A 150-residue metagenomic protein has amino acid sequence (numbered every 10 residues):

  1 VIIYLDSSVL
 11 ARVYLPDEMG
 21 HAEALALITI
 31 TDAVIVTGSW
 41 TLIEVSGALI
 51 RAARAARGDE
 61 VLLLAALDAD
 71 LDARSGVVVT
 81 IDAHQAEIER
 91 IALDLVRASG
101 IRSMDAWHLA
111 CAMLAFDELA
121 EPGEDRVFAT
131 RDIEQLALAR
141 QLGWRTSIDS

Functional and structural regions predicted by a protein language model:
V1, D32-I35, V77-V79, G123-V127: Short active-site oxyanion
V1-T41, R51-A66, W144, S150: Short, well-structured N-terminal submotif of metal-dependent ribonuclease cores
I2, A110, L114-S150: Acidic, PIN/NYN-like endoribonuclease modules and their adjacent C-terminal/linker elements
L5, T37, A83, S103-A106 (+1 more regions): Short beta-strand scaffold positions
L10, T41-L42, E87-I88, H108 (+1 more regions): Alpha-helix capping/helix-boundary segments
G47-R54, M113-D117: Short glycine/serine- and small hydrophobic-enriched flexible loop segments
A66, V78-I81, R140, W144: Alpha-helical scaffold domains
L71-S99, A106-A115: Acidic catalytic patch
